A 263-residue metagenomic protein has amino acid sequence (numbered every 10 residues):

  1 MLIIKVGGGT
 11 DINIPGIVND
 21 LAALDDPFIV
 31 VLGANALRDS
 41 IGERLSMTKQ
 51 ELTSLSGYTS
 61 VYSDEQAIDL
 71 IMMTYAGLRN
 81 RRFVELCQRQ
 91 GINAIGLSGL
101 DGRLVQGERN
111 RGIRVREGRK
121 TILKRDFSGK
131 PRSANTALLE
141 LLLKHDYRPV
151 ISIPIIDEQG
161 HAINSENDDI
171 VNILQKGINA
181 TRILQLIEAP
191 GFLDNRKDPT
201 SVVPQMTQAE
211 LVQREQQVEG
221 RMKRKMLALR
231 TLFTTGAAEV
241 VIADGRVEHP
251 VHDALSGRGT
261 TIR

Functional and structural regions predicted by a protein language model:
M1-Y58, S63-R263: C-terminal catalytic "cap/lid" subdomain
